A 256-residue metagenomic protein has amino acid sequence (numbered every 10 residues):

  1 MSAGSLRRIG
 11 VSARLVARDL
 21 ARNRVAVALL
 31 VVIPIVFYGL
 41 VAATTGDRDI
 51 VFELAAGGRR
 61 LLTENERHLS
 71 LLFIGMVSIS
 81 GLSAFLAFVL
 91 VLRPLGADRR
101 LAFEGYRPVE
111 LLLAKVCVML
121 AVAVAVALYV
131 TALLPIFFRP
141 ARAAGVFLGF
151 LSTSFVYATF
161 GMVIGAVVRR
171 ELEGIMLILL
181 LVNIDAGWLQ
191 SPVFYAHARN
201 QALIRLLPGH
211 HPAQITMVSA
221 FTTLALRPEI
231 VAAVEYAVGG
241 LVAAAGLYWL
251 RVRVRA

Functional and structural regions predicted by a protein language model:
M1-F37: Aromatic- and glycine-rich beta-strand/loop motifs that create alpha-glucan
R7-V11, V193-I230: Short hydrophobic, aromatic-rich alpha-helical segments embedded in or entering the lipid bilayer of multi-pass
L29, E66-L92: Long, hydrophobic alpha-helical segments
L30-I33, S83-A84, L148, Q214-A256: Alpha-helical transmembrane segments of multi-pass membrane transporters/translocases
G39-D47, V168-L206: Transmembrane helix segments
F52-A55, S83-E104: Transmembrane helix boundary and interhelical loop/hinge segments in multi-pass membrane proteins
Y106-V118: Amphipathic cytosolic juxtamembrane alpha-helices at the membrane-cytosol interface of multi-pass membrane transporters
V116-L172, R227-I230: Alpha-helical transmembrane segments and their short interhelical loops
